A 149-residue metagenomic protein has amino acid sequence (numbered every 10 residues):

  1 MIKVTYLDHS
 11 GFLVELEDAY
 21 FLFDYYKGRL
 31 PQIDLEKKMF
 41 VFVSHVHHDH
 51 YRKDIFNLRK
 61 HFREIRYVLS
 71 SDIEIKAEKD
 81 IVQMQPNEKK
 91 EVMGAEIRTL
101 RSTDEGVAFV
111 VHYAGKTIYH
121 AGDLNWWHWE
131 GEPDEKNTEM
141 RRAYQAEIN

Functional and structural regions predicted by a protein language model:
M1-E36, D80-N149: Core dinuclear metal-dependent hydrolase active-site scaffold
K27-I73, N149: Active-site metal-binding motif and surrounding structural segment of the metallo-beta-lactamase
R52-D54, E74, K116, P133-D134: Residue-level detector of solvent-exposed, low-hydrophobicity positions
L58-R59, I75-Q83: Short, aromatic/basic amphipathic alpha-helical patches
